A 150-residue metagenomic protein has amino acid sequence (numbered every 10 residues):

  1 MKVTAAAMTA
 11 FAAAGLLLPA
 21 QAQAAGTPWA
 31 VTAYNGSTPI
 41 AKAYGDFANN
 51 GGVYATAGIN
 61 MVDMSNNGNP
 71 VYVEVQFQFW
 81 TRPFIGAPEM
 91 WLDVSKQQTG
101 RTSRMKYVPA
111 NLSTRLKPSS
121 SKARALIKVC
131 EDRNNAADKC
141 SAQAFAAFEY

Functional and structural regions predicted by a protein language model:
M1-A24: Secretory targeting and sorting signals
A24-Y150: Post-signal peptide N-terminal regions of Sec-secreted extracellular proteins
